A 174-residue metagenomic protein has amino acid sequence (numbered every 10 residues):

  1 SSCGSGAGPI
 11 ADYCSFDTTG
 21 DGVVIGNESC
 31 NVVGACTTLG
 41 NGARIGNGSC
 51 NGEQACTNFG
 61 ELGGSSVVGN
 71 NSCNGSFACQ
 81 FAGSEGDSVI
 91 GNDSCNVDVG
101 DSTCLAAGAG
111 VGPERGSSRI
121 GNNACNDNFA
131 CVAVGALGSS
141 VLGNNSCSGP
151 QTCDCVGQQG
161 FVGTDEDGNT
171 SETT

Functional and structural regions predicted by a protein language model:
S1-T174: Periodic small-residue-enriched repeat registers in elongated scaffold domains
